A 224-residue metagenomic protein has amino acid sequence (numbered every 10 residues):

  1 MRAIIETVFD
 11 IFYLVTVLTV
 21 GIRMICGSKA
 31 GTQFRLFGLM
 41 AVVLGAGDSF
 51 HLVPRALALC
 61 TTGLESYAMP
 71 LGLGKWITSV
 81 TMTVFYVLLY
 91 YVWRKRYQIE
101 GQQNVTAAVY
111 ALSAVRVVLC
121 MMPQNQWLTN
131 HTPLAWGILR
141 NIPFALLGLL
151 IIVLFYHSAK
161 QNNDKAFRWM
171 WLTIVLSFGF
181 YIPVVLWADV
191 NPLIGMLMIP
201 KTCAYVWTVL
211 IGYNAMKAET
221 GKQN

Functional and structural regions predicted by a protein language model:
M1-L18: Hydrophobic transmembrane alpha-helical segments in integral membrane proteins
A3-E6, L64-W76, T129-I142, N191-K201: Non-cytosolic membrane-interface motifs at loop->transmembrane helix junctions
V17-C26, V87-W93, V118-P123, I142-R168 (+2 more regions): Alpha-helical transmembrane segments in multipass membrane proteins, preferentially the mid-helix core
G21-G27, F50-T106, C120-M122, F155 (+1 more regions): Internal transmembrane alpha-helix with an interfacial aromatic "cap," most often the third helix
C26-F37, W93-V105, N130-P133, Y156-R168 (+1 more regions): Membrane-interface helix-boundary motifs at transmembrane edges
L39-V53, G74-Y91, Q103-Q124, L139-I151 (+1 more regions): Alpha-helical transmembrane segments of multi-pass integral membrane proteins
A56-T61, T129, F155-K160, A188-I194 (+1 more regions): A cytosolic-side transmembrane-helix exit/cap motif
W171-K217: Terminal transmembrane helical module of multi-pass membrane proteins
